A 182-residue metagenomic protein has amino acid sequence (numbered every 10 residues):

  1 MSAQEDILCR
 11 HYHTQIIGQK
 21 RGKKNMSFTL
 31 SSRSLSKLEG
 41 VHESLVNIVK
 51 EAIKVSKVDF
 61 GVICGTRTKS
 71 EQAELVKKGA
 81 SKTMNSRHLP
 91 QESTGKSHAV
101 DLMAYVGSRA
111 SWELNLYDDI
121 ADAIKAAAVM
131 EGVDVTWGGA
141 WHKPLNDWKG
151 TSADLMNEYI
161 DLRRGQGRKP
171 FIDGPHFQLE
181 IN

Functional and structural regions predicted by a protein language model:
M1-S2, D6-R10: N-terminal amphipathic/hydrophobic targeting modules at extreme N-termini, encompassing cleavable Sec/SRP-type signal
Q4, S34-S36, H88: Serine/proline-rich low-complexity intrinsically disordered segments, especially terminal tails, linkers
Q4-E5, Q15, Q19: Charged/polar low-complexity intrinsically disordered segments
H13, R21-L30, I48-V49, A153-M156 (+2 more regions): Cell-envelope/ECM-targeting effectors and their regulatory/trafficking segments
G22-I63: Active-site acidic/histidine clusters and adjacent loop/turn architecture that either coordinate catalytic ions
G40-E43, N47, S70, S97 (+1 more regions): Short, well-structured alpha-helical interface segments that form or flank functional binding sites
V46-T94: Secreted/periplasmic proteins that engage bacterial cell-wall peptidoglycan
L89-N182: Catalytic cores and adjacent binding grooves of peptidoglycan-active enzymes
